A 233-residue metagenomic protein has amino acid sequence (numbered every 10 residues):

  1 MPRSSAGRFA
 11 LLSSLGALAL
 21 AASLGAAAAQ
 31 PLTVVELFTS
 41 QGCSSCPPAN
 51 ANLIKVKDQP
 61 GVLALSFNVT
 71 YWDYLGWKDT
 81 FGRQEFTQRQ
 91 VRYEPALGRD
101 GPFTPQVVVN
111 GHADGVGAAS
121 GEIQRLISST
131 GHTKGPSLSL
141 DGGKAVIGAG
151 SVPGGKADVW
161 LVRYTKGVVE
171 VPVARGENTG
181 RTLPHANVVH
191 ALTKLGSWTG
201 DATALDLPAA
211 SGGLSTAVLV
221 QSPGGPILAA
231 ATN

Functional and structural regions predicted by a protein language model:
M1-R8: N-terminal secretory signal peptides that target proteins for export/translocation
A10-S23: Bacterial N-terminal signal peptides
A28-F67: Local sequence-structure signature of Cys/Sec-based thiol-disulfide redox active-site neighborhoods
S40-S44, V69-Y74, A113-V116: Solvent-exposed loop/turn segments at secondary-structure junctions within structured extracellular/periplasmic domains
P47-N50, G76, A119-S120: Short, solvent-exposed loop/turn and secondary-structure capping segments
G61-T87, G101: Thiol-based oxidoreductase modules, predominantly thioredoxin-like and allied folds used for disulfide exchange
T80-T104, H112-N233: Short, conserved sequence motifs used for protein processing/export or organelle targeting and for catalysis
V107: Ligand-binding face of N-terminal immunoglobulin V-set domains in extracellular IgSF glycoproteins
